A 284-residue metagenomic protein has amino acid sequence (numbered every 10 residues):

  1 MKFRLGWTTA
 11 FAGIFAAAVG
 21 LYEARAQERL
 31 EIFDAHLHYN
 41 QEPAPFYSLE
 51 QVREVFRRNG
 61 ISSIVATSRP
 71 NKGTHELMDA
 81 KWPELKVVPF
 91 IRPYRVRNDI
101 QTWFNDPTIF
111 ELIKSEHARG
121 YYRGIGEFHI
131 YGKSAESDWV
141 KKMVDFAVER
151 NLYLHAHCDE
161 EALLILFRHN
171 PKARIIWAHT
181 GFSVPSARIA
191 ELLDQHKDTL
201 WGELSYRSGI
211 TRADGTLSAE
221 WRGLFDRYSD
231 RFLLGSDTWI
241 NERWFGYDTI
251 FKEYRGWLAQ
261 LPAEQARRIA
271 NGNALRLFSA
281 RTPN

Functional and structural regions predicted by a protein language model:
K2-T9, L21-H36, A44-S68, D230-R231 (+2 more regions): Mid-to-C-terminal alpha-helical segments outside catalytic/metal-binding sites
Q27-E28, R57, K81-E84, H117-R119 (+3 more regions): Extracellular/periplasmic catalytic domains that process cell-envelope and extracellular macromolecules
E28, K72-H155, W201, Y206-G209: Active-site gating/metal-coordination segments in enzymes
L37, F128, T180, S236-T238: Active-site metal-binding loops of divalent metal-dependent hydrolases
L37-S48, R97-F104, R212-A213: Acidic/histidine-rich helix-loop elements that form or flank divalent-metal/phosphate-binding sites at the catalytic
S48-V55, T74-M78, I109-E116, W139-M143 (+4 more regions): A general structural detector for well-ordered alpha-helical segments in enzyme core domains, enriched
I91, S134-L234: Catalytic pocket-lining loop regions of alpha/beta-barrel enzymes, especially the amidohydrolase/enolase/GH5 lineages
